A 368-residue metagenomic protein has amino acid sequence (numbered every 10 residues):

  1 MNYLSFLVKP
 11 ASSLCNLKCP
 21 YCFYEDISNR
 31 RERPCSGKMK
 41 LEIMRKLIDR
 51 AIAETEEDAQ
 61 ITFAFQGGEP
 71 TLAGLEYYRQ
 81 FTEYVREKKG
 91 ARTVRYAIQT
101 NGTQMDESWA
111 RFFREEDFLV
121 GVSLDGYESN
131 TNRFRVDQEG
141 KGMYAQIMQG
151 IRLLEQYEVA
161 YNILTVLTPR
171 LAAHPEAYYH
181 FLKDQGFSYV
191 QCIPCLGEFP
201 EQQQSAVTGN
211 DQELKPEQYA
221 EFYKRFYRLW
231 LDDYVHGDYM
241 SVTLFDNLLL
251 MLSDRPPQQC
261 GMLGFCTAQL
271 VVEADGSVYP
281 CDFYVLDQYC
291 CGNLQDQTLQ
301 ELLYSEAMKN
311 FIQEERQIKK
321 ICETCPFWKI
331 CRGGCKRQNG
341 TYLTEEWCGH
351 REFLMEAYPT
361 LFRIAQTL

Functional and structural regions predicted by a protein language model:
N2-E42: Canonical Radical SAM [4Fe-4S] cluster-binding loop centered on the CxxxCxxC motif and its immediate flanking residues
F6-V8, T62-G68, R95-T100, V242-L244: Extended hydrophobic secondary-structure segments that form protein cores and membrane-embedded regions
A11-K18, E69, C266, C322-T324 (+1 more regions): Cysteine-centered iron-sulfur cluster-binding motifs in ferredoxin-type domains/subunits of redox enzymes
I48-A64, A73-C195, E201: Radical SAM/AdoMet-radical enzyme domain recognition
R133-A145, R152, Q156-G261, F265 (+3 more regions): Radical SAM enzyme [4Fe-4S]-AdoMet core and its adjacent flexible, acidic and glycine-rich loops/tails across
A274: Short, ordered coil/turn segments that flank beta-strands lining enzyme active or ligand-binding pockets
F283-L368: Flexible mid-to-C-terminal extensions adjoining Fe-S/redox cofactors in radical SAM and related proteins
